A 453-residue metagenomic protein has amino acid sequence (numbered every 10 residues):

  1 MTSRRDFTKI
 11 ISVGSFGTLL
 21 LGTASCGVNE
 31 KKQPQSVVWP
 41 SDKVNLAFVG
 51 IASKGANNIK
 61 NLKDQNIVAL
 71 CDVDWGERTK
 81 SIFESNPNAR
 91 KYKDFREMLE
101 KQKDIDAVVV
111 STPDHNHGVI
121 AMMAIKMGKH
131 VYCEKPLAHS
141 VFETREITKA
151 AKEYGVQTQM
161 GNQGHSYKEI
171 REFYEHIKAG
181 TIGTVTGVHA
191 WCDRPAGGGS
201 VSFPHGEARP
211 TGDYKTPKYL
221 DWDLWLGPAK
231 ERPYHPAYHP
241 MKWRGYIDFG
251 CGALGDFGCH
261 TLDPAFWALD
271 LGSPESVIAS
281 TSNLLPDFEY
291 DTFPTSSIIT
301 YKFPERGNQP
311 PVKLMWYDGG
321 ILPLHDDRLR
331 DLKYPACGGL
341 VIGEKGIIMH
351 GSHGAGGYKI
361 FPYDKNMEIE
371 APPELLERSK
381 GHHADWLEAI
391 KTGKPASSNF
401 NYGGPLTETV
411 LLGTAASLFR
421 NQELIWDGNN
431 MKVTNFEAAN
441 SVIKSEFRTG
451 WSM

Functional and structural regions predicted by a protein language model:
M1-S15: N-terminal secretory signal peptides and thylakoid transit peptides that target proteins across membranes
G14, T18-N86, G164-Y167, A265: N-terminal Rossmann-like dinucleotide-binding module
K43-V44, Q65-V68, P87-N88, D104-A107 (+3 more regions): Loop/turn elements at helix/coil->beta-strand transitions in domains of secreted/extracellular proteins
F48, V110, C133, T158-M160 (+1 more regions): Hydrophobic residues in well-ordered beta-strands that form the structural core
E77, A89-E146: Beta-loop-alpha module in the N-terminal Rossmann-like domain of NAD(P)-dependent dehydrogenases, especially those
H130, A138-Y219, L224: A contiguous active-site-proximal alpha/beta segment in oxidoreductase catalytic domains
D213-Y214, K218-A384, E388, K394 (+2 more regions): Glycine-rich, aromatic-lined ligand/substrate-binding cores of catalytic and carbohydrate-binding domains
Q422-M453: C-terminal lid/capping helical subdomain adjacent to the catalytic/cofactor pocket in oxidative enzymes
